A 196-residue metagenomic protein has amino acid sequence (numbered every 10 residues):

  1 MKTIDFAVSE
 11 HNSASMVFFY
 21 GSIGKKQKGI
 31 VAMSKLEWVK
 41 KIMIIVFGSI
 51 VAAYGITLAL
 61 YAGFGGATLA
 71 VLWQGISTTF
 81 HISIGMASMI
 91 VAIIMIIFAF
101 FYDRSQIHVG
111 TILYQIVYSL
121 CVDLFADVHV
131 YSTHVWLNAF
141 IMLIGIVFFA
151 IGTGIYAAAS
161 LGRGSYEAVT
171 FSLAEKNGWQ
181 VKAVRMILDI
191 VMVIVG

Functional and structural regions predicted by a protein language model:
T3-G21, K28-I30: Positively charged N-terminal leader segments that act as targeting/secretion signals
N12, G29-G196: Core subunits and conserved enzymes of cellular information-processing and envelope-translocation systems across
